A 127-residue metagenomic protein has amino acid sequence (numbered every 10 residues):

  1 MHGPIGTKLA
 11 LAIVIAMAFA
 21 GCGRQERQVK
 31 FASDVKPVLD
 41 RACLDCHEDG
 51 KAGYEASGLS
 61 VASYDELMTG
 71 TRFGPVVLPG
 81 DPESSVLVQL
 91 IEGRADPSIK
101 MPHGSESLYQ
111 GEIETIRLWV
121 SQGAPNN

Functional and structural regions predicted by a protein language model:
M1-G6: N-terminal secretory signal peptides that target proteins for export/translocation
K8-A18: Bacterial N-terminal signal peptides
C22-N127: Aromatic- and Gly/Pro-enriched helix-to-coil junctions and flexible linker segments
